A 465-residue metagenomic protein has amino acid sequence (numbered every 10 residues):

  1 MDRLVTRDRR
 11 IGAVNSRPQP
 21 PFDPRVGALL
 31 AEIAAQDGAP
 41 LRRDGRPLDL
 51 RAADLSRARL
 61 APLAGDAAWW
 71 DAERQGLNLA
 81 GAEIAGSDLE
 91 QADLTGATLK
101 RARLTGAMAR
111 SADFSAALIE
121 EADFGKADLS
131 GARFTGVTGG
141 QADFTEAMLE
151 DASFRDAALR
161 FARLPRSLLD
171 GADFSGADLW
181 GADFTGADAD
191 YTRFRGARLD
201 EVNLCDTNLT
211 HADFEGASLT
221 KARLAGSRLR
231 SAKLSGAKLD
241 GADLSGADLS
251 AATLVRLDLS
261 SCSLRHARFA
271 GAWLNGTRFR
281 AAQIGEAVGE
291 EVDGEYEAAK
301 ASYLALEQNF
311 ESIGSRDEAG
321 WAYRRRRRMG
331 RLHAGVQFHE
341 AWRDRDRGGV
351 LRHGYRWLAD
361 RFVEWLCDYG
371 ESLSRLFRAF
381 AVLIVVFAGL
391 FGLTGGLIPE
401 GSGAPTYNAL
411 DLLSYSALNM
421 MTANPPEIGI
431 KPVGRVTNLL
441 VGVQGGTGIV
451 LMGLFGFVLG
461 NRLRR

Functional and structural regions predicted by a protein language model:
D2-Y323, G330: Tandem repeat scaffolds
T220, S260, R265, A270 (+3 more regions): Cytoplasmic (intracellular) domains, linkers, and terminal tails of multi-pass ion channels
A301-A305, G314, W321, W357 (+7 more regions): Generic recognition of stable, solvent-exposed alpha-helical segments in well-folded globular domains
W321-G348: Short, charge-rich amphipathic alpha-helical segments embedded in non-transmembrane helical bundles/solenoids
D344-T394: Transmembrane alpha-helical segments and their cytosolic interface motifs in multi-pass membrane proteins
V363-G370, G396-V450, L454: Pore-loop/selectivity-filter region of tetrameric P-loop cation channels
L383-T406, G460-R462: Juxtamembrane "helix exit" motif at the C-terminal ends of alpha-helical transmembrane segments in multi-pass membrane
